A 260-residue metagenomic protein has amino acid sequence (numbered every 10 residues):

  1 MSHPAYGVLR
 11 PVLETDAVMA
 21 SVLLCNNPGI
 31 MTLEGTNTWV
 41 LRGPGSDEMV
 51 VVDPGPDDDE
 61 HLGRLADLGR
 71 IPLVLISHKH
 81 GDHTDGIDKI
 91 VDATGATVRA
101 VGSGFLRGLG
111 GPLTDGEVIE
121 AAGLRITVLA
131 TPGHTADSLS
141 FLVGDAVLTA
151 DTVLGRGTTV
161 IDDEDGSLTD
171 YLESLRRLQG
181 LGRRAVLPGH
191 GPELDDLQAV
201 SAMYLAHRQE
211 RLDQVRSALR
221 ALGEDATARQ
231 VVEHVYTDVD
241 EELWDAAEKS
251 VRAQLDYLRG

Functional and structural regions predicted by a protein language model:
M1-A5, H134: Glycine/proline-rich low-complexity segments that form flexible loops, beta-turns, and polyproline
Y6-D67, L139-G155: Conserved beta-strand hairpin/beta-sheet module of binuclear metal-dependent hydrolase folds, prominently
N27-G35, P54-T127: Active-site HxH/HxHxD metal-binding segment of metal-dependent hydrolases
L41, L65, H190, V215 (+1 more regions): Residue-level signal for inorganic ion chemistry
S46, D67-I71, D92-A96, R107 (+3 more regions): Short glycine/proline-enriched coil/turn segments at helix->beta-strand junctions
D47-V51, R125-A130, A136-A218: Metallo-beta-lactamase
S77-H83, H134, H190, Q254: Histidine-centered divalent metal-coordination motifs
A218-G260: C-terminal regulatory/interaction regions
